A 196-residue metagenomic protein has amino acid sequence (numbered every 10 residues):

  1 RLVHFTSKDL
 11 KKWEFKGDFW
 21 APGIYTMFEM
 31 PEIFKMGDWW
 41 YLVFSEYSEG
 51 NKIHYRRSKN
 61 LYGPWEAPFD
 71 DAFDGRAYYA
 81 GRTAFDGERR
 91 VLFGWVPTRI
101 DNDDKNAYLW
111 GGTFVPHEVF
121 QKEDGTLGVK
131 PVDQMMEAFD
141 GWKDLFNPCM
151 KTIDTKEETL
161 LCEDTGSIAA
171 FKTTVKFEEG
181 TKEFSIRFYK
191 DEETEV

Functional and structural regions predicted by a protein language model:
R1-F5, F15-G23, E29-F34, D38-S48 (+1 more regions): Hydrophobic core segments of beta-strands in well-ordered, beta-rich domains
L2-H4, G50-R57, N102-N106, V115: Structural motif
H4-I24, Y55-D74, G125-K130: Blade-edge beta-strand/turn elements of extracellular beta-propeller and related beta-sheet repeat scaffolds
Y25, G50, G75, G111: Short acidic-hydrophobic sequence patches enriched in Asp/Glu that either
M27, E49-K52, G180-K182: Short loop/turn segments at connectors of secondary-structure elements within structured domains
M27-M30, A77-Y79: Beta-rich catalytic cores
E32, R82, E118: Short, surface-exposed charged micro-motifs
N60-L61, A67, D74, F85-F93 (+1 more regions): Beta-rich accessory regions
